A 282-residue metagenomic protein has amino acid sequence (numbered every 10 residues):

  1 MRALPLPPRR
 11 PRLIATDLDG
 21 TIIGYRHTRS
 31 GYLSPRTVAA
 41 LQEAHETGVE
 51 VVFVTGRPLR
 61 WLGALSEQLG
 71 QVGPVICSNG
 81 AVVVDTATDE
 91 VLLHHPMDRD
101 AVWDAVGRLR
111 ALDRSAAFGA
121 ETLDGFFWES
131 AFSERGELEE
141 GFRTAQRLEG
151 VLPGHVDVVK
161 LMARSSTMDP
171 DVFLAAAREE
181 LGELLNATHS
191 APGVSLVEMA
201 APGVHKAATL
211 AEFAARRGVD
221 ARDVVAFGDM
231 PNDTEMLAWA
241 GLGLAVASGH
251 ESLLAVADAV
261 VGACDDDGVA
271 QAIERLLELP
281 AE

Functional and structural regions predicted by a protein language model:
R2-T47, V51: N-terminal glycine-/serine-/threonine-rich phosphate-binding loop
L4-P5, R9-L13, S34, A200-E282: Mg2+-dependent phosphoryl-transfer enzymes with acidic/Ser/Thr/Gly-rich catalytic loops
Y32-R135: Active-site phosphate-binding/coordination module
E43, R108, A176-E179, S252: Alpha-helical scaffold elements within enzyme catalytic domains, especially in hydrolases
T47-V52, Q71-G73, K160, R222-V224 (+2 more regions): Short active-site oxyanion
L62-S66, F173, A177, L237 (+2 more regions): Hydrophobic packing residues within well-ordered alpha-helices of enzyme cores
Q68-Q71, N79, A87, L181-E183 (+2 more regions): Short, structured coil segments at secondary-structure junctions
S115-F227, P231-W239: Conserved acidic, metal-coordinating active-site core of Asp-based, Mg2+-dependent phosphoryl-transfer enzymes
